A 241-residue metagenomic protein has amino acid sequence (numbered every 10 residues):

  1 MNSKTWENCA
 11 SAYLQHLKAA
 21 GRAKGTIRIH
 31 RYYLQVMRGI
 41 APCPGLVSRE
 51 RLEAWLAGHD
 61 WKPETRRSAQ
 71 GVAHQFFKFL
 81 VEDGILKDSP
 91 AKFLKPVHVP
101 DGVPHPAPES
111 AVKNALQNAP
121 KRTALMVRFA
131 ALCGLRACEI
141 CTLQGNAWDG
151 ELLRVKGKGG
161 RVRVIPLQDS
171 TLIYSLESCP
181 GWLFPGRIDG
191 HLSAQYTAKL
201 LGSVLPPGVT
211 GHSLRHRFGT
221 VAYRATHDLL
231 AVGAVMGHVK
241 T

Functional and structural regions predicted by a protein language model:
S11-V103: N-terminal core-binding DNA-recognition domain of tyrosine recombinases/integrases
L86, H98-D101, H105-A137, C141 (+1 more regions): Basic, Lys/Arg- and aromatic-enriched nucleic-acid-binding interface segment
F129-A130, L143, V221-A225, V235: Short alpha-helical segment immediately N-terminal to, or the first helix within, an HTH/HTH-like DNA-binding domain
C133, T142-S175: Conserved tyrosine-mediated DNA breakage-rejoining catalytic core shared by Y-recombinases
A147-G150, G208, H227-T241: Short, polar N-cap/turn motifs at the start of nucleic acid-interacting alpha helices
Q168-G208, H212: Active-site/catalytic core of tyrosine-dependent DNA strand-transfer enzymes
P207-T226, V239: Short basic/aromatic active-site micro-motif
